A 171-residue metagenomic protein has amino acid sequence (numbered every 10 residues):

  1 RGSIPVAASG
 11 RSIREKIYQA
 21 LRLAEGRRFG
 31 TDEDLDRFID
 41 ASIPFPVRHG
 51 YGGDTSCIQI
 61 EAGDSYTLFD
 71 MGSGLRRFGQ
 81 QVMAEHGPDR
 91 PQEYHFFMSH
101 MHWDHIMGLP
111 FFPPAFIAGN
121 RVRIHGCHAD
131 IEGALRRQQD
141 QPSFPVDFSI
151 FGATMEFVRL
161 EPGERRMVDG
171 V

Functional and structural regions predicted by a protein language model:
R1-V171: Binuclear metal-dependent hydrolase catalytic cores
